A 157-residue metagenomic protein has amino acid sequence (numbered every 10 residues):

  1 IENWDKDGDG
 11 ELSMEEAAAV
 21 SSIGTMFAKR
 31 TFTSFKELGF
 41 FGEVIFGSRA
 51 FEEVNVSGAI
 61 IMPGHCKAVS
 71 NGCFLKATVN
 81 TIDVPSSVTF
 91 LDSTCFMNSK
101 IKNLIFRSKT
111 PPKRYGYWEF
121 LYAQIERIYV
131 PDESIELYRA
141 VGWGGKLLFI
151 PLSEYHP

Functional and structural regions predicted by a protein language model:
I1-D7, E16: Acidic, divalent-cation-chelating loop motifs in proteins
N3, F27-K29: Acidic, Ser/Thr
G10-M14, A18, T31-I45, V54-A68 (+4 more regions): Structural signature of tandem-repeat unit edges
S48-A50, S70-C73, D92-C95, Y117-E119: Consensus positions within tandem repeat domains that build extended binding/scaffold surfaces
E136-V141: Short, surface-exposed terminal/edge motifs of secreted or surface/virion proteins that either
G144: Conserved H-loop
